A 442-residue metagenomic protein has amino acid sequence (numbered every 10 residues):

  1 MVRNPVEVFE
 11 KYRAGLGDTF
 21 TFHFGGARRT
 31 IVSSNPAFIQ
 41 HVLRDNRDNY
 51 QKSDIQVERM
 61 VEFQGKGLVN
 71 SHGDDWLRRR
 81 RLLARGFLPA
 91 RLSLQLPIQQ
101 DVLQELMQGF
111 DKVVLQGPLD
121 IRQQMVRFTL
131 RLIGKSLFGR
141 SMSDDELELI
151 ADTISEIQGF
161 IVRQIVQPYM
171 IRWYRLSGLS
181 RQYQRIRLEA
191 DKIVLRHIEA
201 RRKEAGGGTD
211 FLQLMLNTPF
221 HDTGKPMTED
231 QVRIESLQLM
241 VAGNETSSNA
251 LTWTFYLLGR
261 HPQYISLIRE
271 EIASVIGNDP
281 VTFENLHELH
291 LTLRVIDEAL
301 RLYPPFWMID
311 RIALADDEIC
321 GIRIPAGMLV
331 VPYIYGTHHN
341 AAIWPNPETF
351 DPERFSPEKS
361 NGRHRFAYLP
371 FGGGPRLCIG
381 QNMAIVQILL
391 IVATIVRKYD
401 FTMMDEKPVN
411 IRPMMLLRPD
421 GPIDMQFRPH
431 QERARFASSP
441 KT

Functional and structural regions predicted by a protein language model:
M1-G17, K192, R196, D279-C320: Conserved cytochrome P450 K-helix E-x-x-R motif and the immediately C-terminal K′/meander segment
M1-R78, P97-Q108, R181, E189 (+2 more regions): N-terminal membrane-proximal hinge/A-helix region immediately C-terminal to the signal-anchor transmembrane segment
R13-A14, L103-M107, Q123, D152-E156 (+3 more regions): Cytochrome P450 proximal C-terminal region
Q51-V57, D75, R91-N249, L267: Cytochrome P450 heme-thiolate monooxygenase catalytic core
T246-E271, N382-Y399: Cytochrome P450 catalytic-core helices
P332-K359, F436: Conserved cytochrome P450 K-helix/beta-meander segment immediately N-terminal to the heme-binding cysteine loop
